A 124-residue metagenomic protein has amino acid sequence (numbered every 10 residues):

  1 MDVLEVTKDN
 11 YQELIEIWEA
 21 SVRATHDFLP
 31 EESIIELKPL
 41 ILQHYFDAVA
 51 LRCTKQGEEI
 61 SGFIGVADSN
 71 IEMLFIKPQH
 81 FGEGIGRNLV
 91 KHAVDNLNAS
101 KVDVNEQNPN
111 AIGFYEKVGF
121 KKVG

Functional and structural regions predicted by a protein language model:
M1-D9: Conserved N-terminal entry element of GNAT/NAT acetyltransferase domains
Y11, E16-Q43: Conserved GNAT-fold acetyl-CoA-binding loop/helix
L42-C53, N70: A short helix-loop-beta-strand connector motif used in the catalytic cores of GNAT acetyltransferases and, in some
A50-G62: Conserved beta-hairpin
A67-F81, V104-N105: A short, internal acetyl-CoA/4′-phosphopantetheine-binding micro-motif in the GNAT/acyltransferase core
G82-D95, G113-K117: Conserved acetyl-CoA-binding loop-helix of GNAT-fold acetyltransferases
D95-Q107: Conserved GNAT acetyl-CoA-binding A-motif
E116-G124: Conserved acetyl-CoA-binding loop of GNAT-fold acetyltransferases
